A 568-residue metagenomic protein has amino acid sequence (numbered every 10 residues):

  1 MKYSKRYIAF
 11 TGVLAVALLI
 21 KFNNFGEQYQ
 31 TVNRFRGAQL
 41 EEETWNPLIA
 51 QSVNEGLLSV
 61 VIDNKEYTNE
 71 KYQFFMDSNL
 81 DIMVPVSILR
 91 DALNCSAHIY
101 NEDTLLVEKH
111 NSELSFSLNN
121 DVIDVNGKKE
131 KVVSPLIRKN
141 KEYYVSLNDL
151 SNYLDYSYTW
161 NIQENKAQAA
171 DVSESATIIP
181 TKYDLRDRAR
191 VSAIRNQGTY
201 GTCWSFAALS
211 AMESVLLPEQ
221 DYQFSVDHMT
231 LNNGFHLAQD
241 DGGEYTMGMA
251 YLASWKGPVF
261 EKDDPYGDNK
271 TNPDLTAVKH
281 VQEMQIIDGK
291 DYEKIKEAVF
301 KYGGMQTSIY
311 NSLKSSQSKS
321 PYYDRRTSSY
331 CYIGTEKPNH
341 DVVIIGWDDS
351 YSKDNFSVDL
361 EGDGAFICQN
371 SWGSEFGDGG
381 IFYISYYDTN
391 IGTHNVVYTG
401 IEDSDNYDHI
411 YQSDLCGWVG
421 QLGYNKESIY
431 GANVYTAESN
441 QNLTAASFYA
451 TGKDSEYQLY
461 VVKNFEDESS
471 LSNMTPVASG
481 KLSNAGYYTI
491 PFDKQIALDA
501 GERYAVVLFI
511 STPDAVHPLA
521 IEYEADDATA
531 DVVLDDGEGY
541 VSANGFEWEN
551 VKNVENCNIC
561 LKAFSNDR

Functional and structural regions predicted by a protein language model:
Y3-E27: Sec-dependent N-terminal signal peptides of Gram-positive bacterial secreted proteins and lipoproteins
L19-T181: Primary recognition of N-terminal secretory signal peptides and signal-anchoring hydrophobic helices
D77-N79, R138-N140, F300, E361 (+4 more regions): Surface-exposed coil/turn segments at beta-strand junctions on protein surfaces, enriched
E142, D291-E293, K337-D341, N484-P491 (+1 more regions): Trp-centered recognition loops
L150, P476-S479, N558, K562: Extracellular/oxidizing-compartment recognition motifs
A170-T444, Y449-G480, N484, H517-E524: Catalytic-core signature of thiol
A446, Y488-T529: Short, well-structured beta-strand segments enriched in hydrophobic/aromatic residues within extracellular or lumenal
F509-R568: Short, surface-exposed beta-strand/loop patches at domain edges that form aromatic-rich interfacial subsites
